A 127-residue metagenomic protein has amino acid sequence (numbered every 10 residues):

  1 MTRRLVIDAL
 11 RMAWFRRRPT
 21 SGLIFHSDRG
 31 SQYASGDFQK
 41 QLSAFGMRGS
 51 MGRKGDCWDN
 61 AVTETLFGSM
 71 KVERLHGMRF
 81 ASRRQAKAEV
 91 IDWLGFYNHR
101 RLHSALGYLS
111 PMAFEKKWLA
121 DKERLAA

Functional and structural regions predicted by a protein language model:
M1-A127: Charged DNA-binding/catalytic regions of mobile-element recombinases
